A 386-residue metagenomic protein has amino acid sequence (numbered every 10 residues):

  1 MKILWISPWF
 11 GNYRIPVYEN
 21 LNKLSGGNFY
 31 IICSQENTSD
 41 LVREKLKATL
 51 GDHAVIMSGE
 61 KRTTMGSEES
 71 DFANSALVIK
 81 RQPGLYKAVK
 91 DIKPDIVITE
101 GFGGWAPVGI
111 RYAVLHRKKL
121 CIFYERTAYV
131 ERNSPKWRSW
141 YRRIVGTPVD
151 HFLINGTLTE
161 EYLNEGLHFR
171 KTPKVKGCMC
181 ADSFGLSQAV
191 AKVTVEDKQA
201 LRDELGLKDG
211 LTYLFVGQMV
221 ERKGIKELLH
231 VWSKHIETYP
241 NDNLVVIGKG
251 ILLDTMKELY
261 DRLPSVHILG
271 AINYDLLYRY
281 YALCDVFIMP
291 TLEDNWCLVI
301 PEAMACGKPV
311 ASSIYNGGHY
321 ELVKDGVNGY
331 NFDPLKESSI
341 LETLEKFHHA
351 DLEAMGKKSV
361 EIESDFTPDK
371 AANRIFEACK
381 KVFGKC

Functional and structural regions predicted by a protein language model:
L4, L207-K223, L229-W232: Conserved donor-binding/catalytic core segment of Leloir-type glycosyltransferases
K118-K136, P148-H151: A short, histidine- and acid-enriched strand-loop-helix "catalytic/donor-clamping" loop that lines the nucleotide-sugar
T147-K198, K208: Donor nucleotide-sugar binding/catalytic pocket of nucleotide-sugar-dependent glycosyltransferases
D254-I272: Nucleotide-activated donor-binding/catalytic signature segment of Leloir-type glycosyltransferases, i.e., the conserved
A271-I272, R279-C284: Short alpha-helical donor nucleotide-sugar binding micro-motif in glycosyltransferases
L292: Aromatic "clamp/platform" in nucleotide-sugar-dependent glycosyltransferases that forms part of the donor/acceptor
P309-S313: Short hydrophobic beta-strand element within catalytic cores of glycosyltransferases and related nucleotide-activated
Y320-E345: Change "using UDP/GDP/dTDP sugars" to "using nucleotide sugars
